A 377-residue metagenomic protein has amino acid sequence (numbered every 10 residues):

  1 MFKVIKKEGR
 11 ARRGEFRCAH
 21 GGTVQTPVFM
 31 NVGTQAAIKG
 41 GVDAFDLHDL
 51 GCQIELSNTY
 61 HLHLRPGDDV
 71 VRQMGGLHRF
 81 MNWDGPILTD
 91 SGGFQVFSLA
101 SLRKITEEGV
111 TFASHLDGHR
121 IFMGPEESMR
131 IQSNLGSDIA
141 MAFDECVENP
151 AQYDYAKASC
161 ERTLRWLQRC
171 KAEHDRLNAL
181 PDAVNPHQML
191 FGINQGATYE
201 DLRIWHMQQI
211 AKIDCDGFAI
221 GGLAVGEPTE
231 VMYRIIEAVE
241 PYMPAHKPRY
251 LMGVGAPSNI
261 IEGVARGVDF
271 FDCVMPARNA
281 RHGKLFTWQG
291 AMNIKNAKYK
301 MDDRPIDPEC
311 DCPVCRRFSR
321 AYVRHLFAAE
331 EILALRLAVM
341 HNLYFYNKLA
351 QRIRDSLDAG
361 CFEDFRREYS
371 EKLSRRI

Functional and structural regions predicted by a protein language model:
M1-E15, V24-N31, G40-G41, D144-P150 (+1 more regions): C-terminal extensions of enzymes
M1-V184, A297-K300: Non-catalytic, usually N-terminal nucleic-acid engagement modules in DNA/RNA processing proteins
G22, E55, D90, Q132 (+5 more regions): Conserved, mostly hydrophobic/aromatic
E127, I131, L135, A158-R169 (+5 more regions): A non-catalytic, amphipathic alpha-helix used as a structural packing/dimerization or gating element in enzyme scaffolds
S137, Q168, A172-D175, P241-P244 (+4 more regions): Generic secondary-structure signature for well-ordered alpha-helical cores
N149-Q152, K157, G217-L223, I332-L335: Glycine- and acidic
E161-L164, E173, L177-A179, N185 (+1 more regions): Glycine-rich phosphate/ribose-binding loops and adjacent secondary-structure elements that form binding surfaces
